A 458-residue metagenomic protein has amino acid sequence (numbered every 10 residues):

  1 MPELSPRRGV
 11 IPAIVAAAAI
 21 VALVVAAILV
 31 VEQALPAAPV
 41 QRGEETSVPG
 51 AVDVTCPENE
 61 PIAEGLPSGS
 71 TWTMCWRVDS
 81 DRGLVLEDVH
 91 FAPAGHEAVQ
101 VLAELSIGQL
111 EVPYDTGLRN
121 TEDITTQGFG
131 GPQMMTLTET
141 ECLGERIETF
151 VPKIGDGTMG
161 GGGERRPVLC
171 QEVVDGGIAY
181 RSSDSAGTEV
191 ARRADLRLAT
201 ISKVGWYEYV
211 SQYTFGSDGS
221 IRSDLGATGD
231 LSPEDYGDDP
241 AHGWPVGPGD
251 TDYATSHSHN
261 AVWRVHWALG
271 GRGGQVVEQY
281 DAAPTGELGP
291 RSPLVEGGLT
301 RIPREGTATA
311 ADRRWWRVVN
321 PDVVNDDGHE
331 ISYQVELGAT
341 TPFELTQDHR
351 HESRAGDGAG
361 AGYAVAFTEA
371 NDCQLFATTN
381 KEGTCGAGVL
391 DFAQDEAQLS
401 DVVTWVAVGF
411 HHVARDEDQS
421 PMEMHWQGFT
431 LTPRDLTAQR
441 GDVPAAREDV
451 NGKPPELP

Functional and structural regions predicted by a protein language model:
S5, P12-V21, V31-V210, G216-S220 (+3 more regions): Extended effector regions of multi-domain proteins
V25-L29: N-terminal type II signal-anchor transmembrane helix that functions as the membrane-insertion/stop-transfer segment
